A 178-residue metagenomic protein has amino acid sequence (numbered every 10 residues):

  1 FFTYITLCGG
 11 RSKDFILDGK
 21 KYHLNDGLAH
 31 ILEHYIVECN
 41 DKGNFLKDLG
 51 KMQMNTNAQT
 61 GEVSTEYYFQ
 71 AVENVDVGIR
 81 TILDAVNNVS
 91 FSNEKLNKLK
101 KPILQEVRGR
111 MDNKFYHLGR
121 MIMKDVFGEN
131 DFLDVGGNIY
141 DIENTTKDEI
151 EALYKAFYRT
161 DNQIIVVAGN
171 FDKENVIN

Functional and structural regions predicted by a protein language model:
F1-N44, E151-N178: His/Glu-rich zincin catalytic helix
N40-L153, E174: Acidic/histidine-enriched segments that form metal/cofactor-coordinating and catalytic pocket/exosite environments
